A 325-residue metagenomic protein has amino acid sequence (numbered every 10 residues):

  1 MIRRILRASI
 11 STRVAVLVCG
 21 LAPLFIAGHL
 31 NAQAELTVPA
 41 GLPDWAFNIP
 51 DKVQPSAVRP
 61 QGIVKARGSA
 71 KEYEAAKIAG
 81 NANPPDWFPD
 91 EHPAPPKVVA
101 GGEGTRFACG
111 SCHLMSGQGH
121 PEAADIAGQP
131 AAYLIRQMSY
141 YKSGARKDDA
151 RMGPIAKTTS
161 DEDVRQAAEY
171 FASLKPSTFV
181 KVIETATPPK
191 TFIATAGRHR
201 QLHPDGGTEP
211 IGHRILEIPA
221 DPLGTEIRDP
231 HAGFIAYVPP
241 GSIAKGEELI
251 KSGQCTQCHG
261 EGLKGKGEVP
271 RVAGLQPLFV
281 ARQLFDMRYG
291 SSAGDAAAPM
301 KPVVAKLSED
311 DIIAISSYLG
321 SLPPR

Functional and structural regions predicted by a protein language model:
M1-T12: N-terminal secretory signal peptides that target proteins for export/translocation
I5, M115, I135-R136, A244-K251 (+5 more regions): Long compositionally biased, domain-poor regions of proteins
R13-A27: Bacterial N-terminal signal peptides
I26-A34: Bacterial Sec-dependent signal peptides at the C-terminal "C-region" and cleavage site
A34-F107, K147-K157, D161-G253, Y289-R325: Flexible coil segments in periplasmic/lumen-exposed cytochrome c-class electron-transfer proteins
S111-Q118, S143-A145, A172-P176, C258-K264 (+2 more regions): Detector for the c-type heme attachment site
H120-I126, K266-A273: Short cysteine/histidine-rich zinc-coordinating motifs and their immediately flanking basic loops
A127-G153, G262, A273-F279, Q283-L284 (+1 more regions): Extended intrinsically disordered, low-complexity coil regions enriched in Ser, Thr, Gly, Ala and often Pro
